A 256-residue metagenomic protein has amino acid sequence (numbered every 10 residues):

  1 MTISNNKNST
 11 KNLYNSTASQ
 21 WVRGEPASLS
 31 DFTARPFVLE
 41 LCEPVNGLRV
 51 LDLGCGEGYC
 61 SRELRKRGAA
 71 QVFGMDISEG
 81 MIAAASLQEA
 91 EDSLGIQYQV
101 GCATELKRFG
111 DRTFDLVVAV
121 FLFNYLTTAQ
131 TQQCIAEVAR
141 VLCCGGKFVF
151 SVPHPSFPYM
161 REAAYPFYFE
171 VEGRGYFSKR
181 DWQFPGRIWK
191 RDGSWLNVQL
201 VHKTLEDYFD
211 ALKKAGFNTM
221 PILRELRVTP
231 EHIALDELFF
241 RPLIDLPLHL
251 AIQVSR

Functional and structural regions predicted by a protein language model:
M1-V45, Y59, E63: Conserved class I S-adenosyl-L-methionine
L51-L53, E57-E105: Class I SAM-dependent methyltransferase SAM/SAH-binding core
Q71, F148-V149, T219: A short hydrophobic/small-residue beta-strand
K107-V117: A short acidic, Gly/Pro-enriched loop at the edge of an enzyme's catalytic core that lines a small-molecule cofactor
L116-Q130: A short SAM/SAH-binding and catalytic strip from SAM-dependent methyltransferases
Q132-C144: A short glycine-rich, Lys/Arg-flanked "PGG" loop and its adjoining helix->strand segment in the class I
V149-D210: SAM-dependent methyltransferase
A211-R256: C-terminal lobe and adjacent flexible extensions of AdoMet/dcAdoMet transferase-like proteins
